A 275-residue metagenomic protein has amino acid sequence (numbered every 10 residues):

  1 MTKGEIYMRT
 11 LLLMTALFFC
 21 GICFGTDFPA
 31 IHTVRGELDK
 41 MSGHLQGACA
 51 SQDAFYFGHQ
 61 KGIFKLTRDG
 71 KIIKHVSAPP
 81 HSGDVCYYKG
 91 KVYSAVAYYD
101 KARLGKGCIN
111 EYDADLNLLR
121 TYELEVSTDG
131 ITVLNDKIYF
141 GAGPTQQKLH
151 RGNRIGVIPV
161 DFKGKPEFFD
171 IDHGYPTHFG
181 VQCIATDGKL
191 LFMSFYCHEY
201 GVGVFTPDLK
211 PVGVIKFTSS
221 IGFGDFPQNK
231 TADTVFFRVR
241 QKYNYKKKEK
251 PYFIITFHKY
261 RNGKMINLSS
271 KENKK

Functional and structural regions predicted by a protein language model:
A30-D39, G70-S77, L116-Y122, G164-Y175 (+1 more regions): A short beta-strand motif characteristic of beta-propeller blades
R35-K61, H81-D84: Beta-strand-rich domains and repeat architectures in extracellular enzymes and scaffolds, especially beta-propellers
S42-G47, P79-Y87, L124-N135, P176-I184 (+1 more regions): Repeated scaffold domains used in trafficking and secretory/extracellular systems, primarily beta-propellers
Q52-D53, K89-G90, N135-K137, G188-K189 (+1 more regions): Short coil/turn segments that connect the beta-strands within blades of beta-propeller domains
F57, S94, F140-G141, M193 (+1 more regions): Residue position within the beta-strands of beta-propeller blades
F57-G58, D100-K106, Q146-N153, Y196-H198 (+1 more regions): Short, solvent-exposed loop/turn segments at conserved positions within beta-propeller repeat blades
G70-G107: Blade-loop segments of beta-propeller domains
H173-F205: Loop/turn-rich, solvent-exposed surfaces of beta-rich toroidal or solenoidal domains
